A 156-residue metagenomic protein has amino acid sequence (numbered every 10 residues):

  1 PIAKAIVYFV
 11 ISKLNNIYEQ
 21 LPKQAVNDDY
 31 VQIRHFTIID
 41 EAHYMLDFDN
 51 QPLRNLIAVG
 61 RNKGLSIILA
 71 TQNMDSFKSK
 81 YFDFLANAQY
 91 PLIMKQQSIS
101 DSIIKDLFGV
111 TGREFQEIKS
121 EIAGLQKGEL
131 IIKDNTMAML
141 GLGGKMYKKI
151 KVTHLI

Functional and structural regions predicted by a protein language model:
P1-E117: Conserved P-loop NTPase motor cores
A5, E121-I156: Conserved P-loop NTPase motor module
